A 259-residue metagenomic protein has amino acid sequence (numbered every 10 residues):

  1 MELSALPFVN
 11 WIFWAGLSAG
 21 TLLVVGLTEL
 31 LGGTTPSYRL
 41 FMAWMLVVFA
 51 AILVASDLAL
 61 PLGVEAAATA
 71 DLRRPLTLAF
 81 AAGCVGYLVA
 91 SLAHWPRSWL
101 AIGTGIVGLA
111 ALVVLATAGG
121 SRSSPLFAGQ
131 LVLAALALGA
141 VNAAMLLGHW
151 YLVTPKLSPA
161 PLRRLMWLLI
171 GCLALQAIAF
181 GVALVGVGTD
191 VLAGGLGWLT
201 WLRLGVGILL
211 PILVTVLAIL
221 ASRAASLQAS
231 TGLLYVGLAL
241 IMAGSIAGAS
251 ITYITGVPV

Functional and structural regions predicted by a protein language model:
E2-G119, L131-W150, L165-V187, W198-V259: Hydrophobic cores of alpha-helical transmembrane segments in multi-pass integral membrane proteins
W150, T154-S158, G188-G195: Membrane-interface interhelical connector segments
K156-W167: Cytosolic juxtamembrane helix and N-cap/initiation of the first transmembrane helix
